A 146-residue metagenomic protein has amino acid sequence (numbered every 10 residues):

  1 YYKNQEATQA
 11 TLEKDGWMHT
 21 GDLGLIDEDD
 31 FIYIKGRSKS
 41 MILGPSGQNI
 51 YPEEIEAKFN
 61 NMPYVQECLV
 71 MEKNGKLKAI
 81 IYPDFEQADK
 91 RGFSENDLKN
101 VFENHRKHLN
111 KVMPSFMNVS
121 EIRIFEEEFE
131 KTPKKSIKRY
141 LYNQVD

Functional and structural regions predicted by a protein language model:
Y1, D27-E28, P133, D146: Activation segment
Y1-G21, P52-A57: Conserved ANL (AMP-binding/adenylate-forming) active-site segment centered on the GW(Y/F)…HTG consensus within
L12, T20, I26, L43 (+1 more regions): Hydrophobic alpha-helical segments, especially N-terminal targeting/anchoring helices
D15, T20-G21, Q66, F125-E127: Short loop/turn microsegments at loop-to-beta-strand junctions
G16, D30, G47, K134-K135: Detector for glycine-centered tight turns/loop "hinges" at secondary-structure junctions
L23-S115: AMP-binding/adenylate-forming catalytic core of the ANL superfamily
E67, G75, H105-D146: Conserved C-terminal "lid"/linker of ANL adenylate-forming enzymes
